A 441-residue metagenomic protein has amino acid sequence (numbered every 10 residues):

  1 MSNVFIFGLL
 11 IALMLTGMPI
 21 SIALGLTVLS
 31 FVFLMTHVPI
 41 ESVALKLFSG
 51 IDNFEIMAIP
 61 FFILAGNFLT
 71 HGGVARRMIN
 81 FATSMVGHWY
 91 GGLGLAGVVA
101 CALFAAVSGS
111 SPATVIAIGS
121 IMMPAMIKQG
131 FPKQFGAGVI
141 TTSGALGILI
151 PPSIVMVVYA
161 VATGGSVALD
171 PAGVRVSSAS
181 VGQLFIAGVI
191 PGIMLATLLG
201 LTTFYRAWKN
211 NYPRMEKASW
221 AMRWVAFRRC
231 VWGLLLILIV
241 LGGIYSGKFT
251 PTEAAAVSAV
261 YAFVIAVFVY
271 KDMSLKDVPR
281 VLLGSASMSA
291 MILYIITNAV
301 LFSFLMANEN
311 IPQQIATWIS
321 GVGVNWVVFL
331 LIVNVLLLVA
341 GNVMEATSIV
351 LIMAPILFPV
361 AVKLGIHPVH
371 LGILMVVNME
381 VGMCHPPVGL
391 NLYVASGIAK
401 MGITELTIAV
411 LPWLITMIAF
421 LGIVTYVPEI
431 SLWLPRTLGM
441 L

Functional and structural regions predicted by a protein language model:
M1-L441: Alpha-helical transmembrane segments of multi-pass membrane transport proteins
